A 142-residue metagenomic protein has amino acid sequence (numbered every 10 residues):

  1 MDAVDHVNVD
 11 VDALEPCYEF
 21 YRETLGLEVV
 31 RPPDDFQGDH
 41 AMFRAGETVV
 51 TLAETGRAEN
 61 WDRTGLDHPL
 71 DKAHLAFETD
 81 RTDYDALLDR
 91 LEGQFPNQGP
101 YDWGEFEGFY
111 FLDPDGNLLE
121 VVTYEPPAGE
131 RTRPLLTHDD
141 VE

Functional and structural regions predicted by a protein language model:
M1-P16, H74-L75, P127-E142: N-terminal beta-strand motif that seeds the catalytic metal site of vicinal oxygen chelate
V4-D12, A41-R44, R63-R90, E107-L112 (+1 more regions): Vicinal oxygen chelate
D10-G56: Core segments of cupin and vicinal oxygen chelate
P16-E19, E23, D85-D89, G93: Replace "anionic and nucleotidyl ligands
T55-A58, Y124: Acetyl-CoA-dependent GNAT
R57-R63, G129-E130: A short, acidic/glycine-rich surface segment
L88-E142: Vicinal oxygen chelate
